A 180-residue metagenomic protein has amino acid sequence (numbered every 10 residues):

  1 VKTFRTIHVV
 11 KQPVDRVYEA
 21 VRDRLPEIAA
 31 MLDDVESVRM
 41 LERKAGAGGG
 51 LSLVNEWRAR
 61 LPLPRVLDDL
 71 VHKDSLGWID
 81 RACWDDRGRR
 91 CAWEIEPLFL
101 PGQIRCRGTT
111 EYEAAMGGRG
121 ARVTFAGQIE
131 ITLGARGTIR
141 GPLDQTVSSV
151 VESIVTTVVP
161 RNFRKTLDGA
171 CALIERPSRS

Functional and structural regions predicted by a protein language model:
V1-F4, H8, M40-A45, L98 (+6 more regions): Soluble, non-transmembrane catalytic domains of enzymes that act on hydrophobic metabolites at membranes
V1-V66, H72: Hydrophobic ligand-binding cavity/cleft-lining segments
V17-V21, F125, A170: Hydrophobic pocket/interface hotspot
L25-I28, L32, A82, T166 (+2 more regions): Hydrophobic, Leu/Ile/Phe/Ala-enriched alpha-helical segments that form helix-helix packing faces
G48, R87, G117-R119: Short strand-connecting beta-turns/loops that link adjacent beta-strands
L53-V54, W78, C83, A92-S153: Beta-strand/loop substructures that line and gate deep hydrophobic ligand-binding cavities in soluble
P62-D86: Helix-adjacent hinge/juxtasegments
R140-S180: A conserved amphipathic terminal alpha-helix motif
